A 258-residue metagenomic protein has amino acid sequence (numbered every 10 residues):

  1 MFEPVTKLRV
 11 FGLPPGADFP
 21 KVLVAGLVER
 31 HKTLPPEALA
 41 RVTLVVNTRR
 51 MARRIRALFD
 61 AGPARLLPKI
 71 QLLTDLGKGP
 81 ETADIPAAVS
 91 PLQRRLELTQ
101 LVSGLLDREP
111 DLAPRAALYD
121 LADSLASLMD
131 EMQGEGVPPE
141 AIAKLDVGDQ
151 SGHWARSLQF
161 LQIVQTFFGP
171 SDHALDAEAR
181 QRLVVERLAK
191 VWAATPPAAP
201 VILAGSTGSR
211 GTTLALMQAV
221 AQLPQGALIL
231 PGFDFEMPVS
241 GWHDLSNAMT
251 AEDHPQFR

Functional and structural regions predicted by a protein language model:
M1-H31: N- or domain-start disorder-to-order transition segments that initiate the globular core
L27-L34, L188-W192: Structural motif corresponding to the C-terminal cap of alpha-helices
A40-T43, P200: Short active-site oxyanion
T43-T48, A204: Short glycine-rich phosphate-binding loop at a beta-alpha junction
V46-P196, G211, Q218, P224-Q225 (+1 more regions): Basic/charged alpha-beta structural segments of nucleotide/phosphate-handling enzymes
P197-S209: Conserved P-loop NTPase "ATPase switch" module shared by AAA+ and STAND
